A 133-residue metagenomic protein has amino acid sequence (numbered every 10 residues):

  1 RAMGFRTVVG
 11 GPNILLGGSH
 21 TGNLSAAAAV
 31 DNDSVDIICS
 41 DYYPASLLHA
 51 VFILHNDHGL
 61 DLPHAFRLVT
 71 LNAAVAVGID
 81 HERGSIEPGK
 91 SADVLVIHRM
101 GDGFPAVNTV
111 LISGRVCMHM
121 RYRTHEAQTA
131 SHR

Functional and structural regions predicted by a protein language model:
R1-A2: Acidic, glycine-rich loop-and-beta core segments that form the ion-binding/anion-interacting portion of active sites
F5-N13, G17-I97: His/Asp/Glu-enriched, well-ordered alpha-helical/loop segment that forms or immediately abuts the divalent-metal
V75, E87-R133: C-terminal cap of metal-dependent C-N hydrolases
